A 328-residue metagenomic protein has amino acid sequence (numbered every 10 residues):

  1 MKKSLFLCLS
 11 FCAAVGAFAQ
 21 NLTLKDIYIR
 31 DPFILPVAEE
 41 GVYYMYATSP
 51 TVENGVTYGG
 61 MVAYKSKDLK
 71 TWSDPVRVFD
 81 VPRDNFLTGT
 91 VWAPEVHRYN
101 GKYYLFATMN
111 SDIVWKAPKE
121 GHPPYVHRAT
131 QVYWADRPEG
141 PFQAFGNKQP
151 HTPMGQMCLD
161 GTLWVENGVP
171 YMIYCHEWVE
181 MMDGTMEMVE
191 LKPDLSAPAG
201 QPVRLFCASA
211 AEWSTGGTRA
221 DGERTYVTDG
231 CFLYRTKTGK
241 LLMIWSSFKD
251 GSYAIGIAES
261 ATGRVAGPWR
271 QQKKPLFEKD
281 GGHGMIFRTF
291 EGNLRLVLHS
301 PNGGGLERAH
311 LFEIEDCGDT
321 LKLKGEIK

Functional and structural regions predicted by a protein language model:
M1-Q20: Bacterial Sec-dependent N-terminal signal peptides
A19-K328: Carbohydrate-active catalytic/glycan-binding domains of CAZyme proteins, especially the secreted or lumenal ectodomains
